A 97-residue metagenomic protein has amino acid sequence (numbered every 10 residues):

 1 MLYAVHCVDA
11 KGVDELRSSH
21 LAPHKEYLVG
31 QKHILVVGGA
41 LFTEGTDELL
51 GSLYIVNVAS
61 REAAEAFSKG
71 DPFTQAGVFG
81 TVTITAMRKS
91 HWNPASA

Functional and structural regions predicted by a protein language model:
M1-A97: Conserved, structured core segments of small domains
